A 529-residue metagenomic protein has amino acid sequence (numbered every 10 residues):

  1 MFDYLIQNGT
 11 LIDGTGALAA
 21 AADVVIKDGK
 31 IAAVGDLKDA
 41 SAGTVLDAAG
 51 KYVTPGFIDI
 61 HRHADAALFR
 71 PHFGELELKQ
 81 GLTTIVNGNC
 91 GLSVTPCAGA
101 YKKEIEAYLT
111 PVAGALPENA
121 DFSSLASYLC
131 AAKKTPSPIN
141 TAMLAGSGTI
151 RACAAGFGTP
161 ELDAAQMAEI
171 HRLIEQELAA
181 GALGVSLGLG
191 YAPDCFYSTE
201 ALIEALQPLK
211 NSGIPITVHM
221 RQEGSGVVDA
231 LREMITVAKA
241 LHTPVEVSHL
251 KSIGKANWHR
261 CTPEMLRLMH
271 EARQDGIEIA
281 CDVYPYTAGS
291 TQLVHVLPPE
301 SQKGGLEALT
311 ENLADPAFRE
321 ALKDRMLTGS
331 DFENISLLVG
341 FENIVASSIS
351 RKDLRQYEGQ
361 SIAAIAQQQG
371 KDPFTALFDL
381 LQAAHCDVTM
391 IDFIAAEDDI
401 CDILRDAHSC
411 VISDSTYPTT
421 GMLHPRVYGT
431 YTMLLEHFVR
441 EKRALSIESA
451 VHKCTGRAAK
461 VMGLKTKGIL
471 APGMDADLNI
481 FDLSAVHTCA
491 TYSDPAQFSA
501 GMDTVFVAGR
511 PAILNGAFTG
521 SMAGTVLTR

Functional and structural regions predicted by a protein language model:
M1-G56: Histidine-rich, glycine-flanked metal-binding segment
G9, D315, D402-H408, S413-D414 (+2 more regions): C-terminal cap of metal-dependent C-N hydrolases
G9, G29, G50, H61 (+12 more regions): Divalent metal-coordination and catalytic microenvironments
I12-D23, V388-I394, I400, K442 (+2 more regions): Acidic, glycine-enriched loop/beta-strand segments at the rims of small-molecule binding/catalytic pockets
A48-N119: Metal-associated gating/positioning segment near the N- to mid-region
T95-K102, A152-G158, T199, V228-R232 (+5 more regions): Short acidic, glycine/serine/threonine-rich loops at helix termini
Y128-A132, S137-A164, I170-Y191, L206 (+3 more regions): Active-site neighborhoods of metal-dependent hydrolases
Q176-T236: Divalent metal-binding pocket/active-site signature
